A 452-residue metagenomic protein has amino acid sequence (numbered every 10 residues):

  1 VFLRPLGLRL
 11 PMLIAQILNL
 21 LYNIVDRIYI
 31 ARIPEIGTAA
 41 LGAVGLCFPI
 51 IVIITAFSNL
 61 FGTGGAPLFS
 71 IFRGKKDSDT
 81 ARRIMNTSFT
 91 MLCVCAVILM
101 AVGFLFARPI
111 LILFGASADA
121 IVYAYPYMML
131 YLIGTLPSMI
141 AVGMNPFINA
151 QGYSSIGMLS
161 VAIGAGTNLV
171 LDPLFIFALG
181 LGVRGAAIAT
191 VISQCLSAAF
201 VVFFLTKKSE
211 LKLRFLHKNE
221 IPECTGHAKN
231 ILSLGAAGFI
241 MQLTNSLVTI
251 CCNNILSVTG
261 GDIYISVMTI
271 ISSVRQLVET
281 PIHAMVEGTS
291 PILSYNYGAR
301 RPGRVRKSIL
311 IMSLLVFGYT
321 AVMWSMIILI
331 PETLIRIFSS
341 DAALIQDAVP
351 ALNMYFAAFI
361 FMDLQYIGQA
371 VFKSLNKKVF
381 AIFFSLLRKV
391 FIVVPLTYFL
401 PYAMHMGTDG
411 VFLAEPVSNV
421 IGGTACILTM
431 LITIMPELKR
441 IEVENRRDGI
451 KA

Functional and structural regions predicted by a protein language model:
V1-I36, P49-G64, L68, C93-M100 (+5 more regions): N-terminal transmembrane alpha-helices
V1-R9, F69-G134, L181-G235, L293-A358 (+1 more regions): Short alpha-helical transmembrane segments in multi-pass integral membrane proteins
L6, L21-Y22, P49, F61 (+15 more regions): Residue-level signal for transmembrane alpha-helical positions in Major Facilitator Superfamily
G7-D26, L130, G164, S193-S197 (+4 more regions): Transmembrane helical elements of multi-pass membrane transporters/channels
M12, Q16, I28, P67 (+16 more regions): Transmembrane alpha-helix boundary and packing residues in multipass membrane permease domains and related
I17, L21-G42, L111-A118, L174-L181 (+5 more regions): Helix-terminus/linker motif at the lipid-water interface of multi-pass membrane proteins
L41-A101, S138-G157, N253, I265-S325 (+2 more regions): Small-residue-rich hydrophobic transmembrane alpha-helices
G62, Y131-N149, G157-N168, A186-V201 (+5 more regions): Short runs within selected transmembrane alpha-helices of multi-pass transporters and secretion channels
